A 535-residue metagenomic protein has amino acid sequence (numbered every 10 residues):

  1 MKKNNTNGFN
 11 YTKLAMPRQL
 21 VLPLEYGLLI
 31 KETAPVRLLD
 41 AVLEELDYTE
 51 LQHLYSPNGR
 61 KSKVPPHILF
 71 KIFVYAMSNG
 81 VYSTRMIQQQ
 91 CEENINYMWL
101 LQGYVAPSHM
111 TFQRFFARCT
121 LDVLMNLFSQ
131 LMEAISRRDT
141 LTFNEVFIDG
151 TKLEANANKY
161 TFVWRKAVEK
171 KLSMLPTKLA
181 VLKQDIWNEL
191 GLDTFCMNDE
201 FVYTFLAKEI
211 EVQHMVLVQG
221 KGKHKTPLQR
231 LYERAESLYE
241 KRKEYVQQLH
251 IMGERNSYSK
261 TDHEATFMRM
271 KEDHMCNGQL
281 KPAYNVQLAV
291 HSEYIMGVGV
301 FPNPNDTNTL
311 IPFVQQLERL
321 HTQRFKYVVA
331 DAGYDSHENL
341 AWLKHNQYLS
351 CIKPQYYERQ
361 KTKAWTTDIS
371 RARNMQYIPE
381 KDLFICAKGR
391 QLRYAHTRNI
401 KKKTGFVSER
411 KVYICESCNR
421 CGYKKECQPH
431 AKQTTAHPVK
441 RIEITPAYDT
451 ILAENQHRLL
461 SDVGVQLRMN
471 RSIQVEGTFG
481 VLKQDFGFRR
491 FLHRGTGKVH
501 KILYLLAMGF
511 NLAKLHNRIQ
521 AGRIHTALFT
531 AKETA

Functional and structural regions predicted by a protein language model:
M1-R37: Hydrophobic alpha-helical membrane-insertion signals
N7-N10, S56-R60, V463-Q466: A ubiquitous short alpha-helical element
K13, F73, G80-E93, V105-A535: Anion-binding and metal-coordination hotspots
K31, R60-I68, N79, S83 (+2 more regions): Generic, well-ordered alpha-helical segments
K31-V74: Basic, short loop/linker segments at the boundary and entry of helix-turn-helix/winged-helix-like folds
E44-Q52, S78-Y82, E93-L100: Short helix-loop boundary/capping segments at the starts of domains
K61, W99-Y104, E133-A134: Catalytic micro-motifs at enzyme active sites that drive phosphoryl/nucleotidyl and oxygen chemistry
